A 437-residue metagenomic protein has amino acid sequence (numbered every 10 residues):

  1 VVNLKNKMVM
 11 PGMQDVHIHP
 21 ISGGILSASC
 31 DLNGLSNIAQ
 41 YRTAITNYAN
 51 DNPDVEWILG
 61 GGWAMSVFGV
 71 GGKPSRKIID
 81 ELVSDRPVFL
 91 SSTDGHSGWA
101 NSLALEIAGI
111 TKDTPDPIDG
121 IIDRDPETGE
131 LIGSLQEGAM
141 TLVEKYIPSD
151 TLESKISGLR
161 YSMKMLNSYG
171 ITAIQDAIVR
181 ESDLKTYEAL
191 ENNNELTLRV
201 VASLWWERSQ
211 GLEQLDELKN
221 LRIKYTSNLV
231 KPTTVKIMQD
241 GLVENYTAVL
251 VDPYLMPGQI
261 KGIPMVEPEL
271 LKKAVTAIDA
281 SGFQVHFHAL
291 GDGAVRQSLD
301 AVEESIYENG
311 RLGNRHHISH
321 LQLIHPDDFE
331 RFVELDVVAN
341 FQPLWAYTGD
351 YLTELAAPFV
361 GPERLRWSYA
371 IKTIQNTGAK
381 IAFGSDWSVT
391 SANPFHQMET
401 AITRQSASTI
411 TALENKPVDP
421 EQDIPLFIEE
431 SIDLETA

Functional and structural regions predicted by a protein language model:
V1-E217, T233, I237-A294, N314-R315 (+3 more regions): Divalent metal-binding segments
D80, E188, V333, Q375-N376: Alpha-helix boundary recognition
N167, T226, D279, V333 (+1 more regions): Anion (oxyanion) recognition and catalysis
N192-T197, K224-Y225, E304-G313: Short helix-capping segments at alpha-helix termini
L198, V230, H396: Change "...and in nucleic-acid phosphodiester-cleaving endonucleases..." to "...and in nucleic-acid processing enzymes
Y225-T226, K231: Acidic/histidine-enriched ion/cofactor-binding microenvironments in catalytic or ligand-binding pockets
T276-H286, G293-H316, H320, P326-E330 (+1 more regions): His/Asp/Glu-enriched, well-ordered alpha-helical/loop segment that forms or immediately abuts the divalent-metal
V338: Ligand-binding beta-strand-loop-alpha-helix segment within the catalytic cores of soluble metabolic enzymes
